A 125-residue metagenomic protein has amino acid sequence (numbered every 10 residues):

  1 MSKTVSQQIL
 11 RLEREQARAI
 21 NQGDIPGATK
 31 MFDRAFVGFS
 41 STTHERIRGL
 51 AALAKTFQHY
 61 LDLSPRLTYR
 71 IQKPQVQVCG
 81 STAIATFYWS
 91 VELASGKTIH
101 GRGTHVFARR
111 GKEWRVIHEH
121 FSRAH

Functional and structural regions predicted by a protein language model:
M1-K30, V37-H125: A beta-strand edge to alpha-helix "cap/lid" segment located at domain peripheries
